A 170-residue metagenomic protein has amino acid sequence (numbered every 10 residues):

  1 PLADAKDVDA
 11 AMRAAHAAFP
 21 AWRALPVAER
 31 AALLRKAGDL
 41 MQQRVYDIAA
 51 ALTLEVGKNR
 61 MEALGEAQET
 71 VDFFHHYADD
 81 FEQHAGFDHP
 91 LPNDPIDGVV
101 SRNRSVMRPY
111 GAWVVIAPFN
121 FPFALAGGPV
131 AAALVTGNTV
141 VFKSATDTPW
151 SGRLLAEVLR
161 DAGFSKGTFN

Functional and structural regions predicted by a protein language model:
P1-L54, H76: Short, structured beta/alpha segment
A10, E29-K36, Q43, D47 (+6 more regions): Generic recognition of stable, solvent-exposed alpha-helical segments in well-folded globular domains
K36, L40, E69-D80, V158: Alpha-helical scaffold segments in carbohydrate-active enzymes
L40-M41, N59-E62, F121-P122, D147-T148: Glycine-/small-residue-rich active-site loops that bind phosphorylated ligands and cofactors
Q43, H75-P90: Proline-centered turn/helix-capping motifs that create local helix->coil transitions or kinks
A50-Q68: Flexible, acidic loop-helix segments that line cofactor/substrate-binding pockets
T53, Q83-N170: Rossmann-like NAD(P) dinucleotide-binding subdomain of oxidoreductase/dehydrogenase enzymes
